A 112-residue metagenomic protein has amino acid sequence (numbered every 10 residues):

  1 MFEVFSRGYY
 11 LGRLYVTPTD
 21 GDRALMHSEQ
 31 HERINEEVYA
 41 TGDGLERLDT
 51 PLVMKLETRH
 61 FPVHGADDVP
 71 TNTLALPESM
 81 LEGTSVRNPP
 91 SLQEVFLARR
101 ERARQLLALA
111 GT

Functional and structural regions predicted by a protein language model:
M1-T112: Long, compositionally biased stretches
